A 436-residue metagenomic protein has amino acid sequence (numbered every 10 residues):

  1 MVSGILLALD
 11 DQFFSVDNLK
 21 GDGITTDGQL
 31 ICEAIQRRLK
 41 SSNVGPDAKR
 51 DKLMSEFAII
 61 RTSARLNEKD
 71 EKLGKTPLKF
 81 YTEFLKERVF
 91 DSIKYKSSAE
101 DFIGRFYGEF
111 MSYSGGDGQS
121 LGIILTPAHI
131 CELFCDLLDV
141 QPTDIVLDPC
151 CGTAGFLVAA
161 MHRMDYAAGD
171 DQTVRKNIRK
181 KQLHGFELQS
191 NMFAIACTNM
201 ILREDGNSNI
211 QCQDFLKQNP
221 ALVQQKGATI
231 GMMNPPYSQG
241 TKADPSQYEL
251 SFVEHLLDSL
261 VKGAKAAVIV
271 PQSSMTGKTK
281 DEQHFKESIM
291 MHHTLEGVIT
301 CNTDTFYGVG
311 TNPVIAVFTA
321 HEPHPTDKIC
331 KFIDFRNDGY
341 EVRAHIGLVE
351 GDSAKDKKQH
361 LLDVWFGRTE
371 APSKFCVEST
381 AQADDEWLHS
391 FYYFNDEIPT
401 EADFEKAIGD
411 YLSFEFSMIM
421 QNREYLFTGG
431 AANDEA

Functional and structural regions predicted by a protein language model:
M1-G4, E100-G104, G108, A128 (+5 more regions): Non-catalytic, well-ordered alpha-helical scaffold segments
S3-S114: Long recognition/docking surfaces used for binding and targeting
D11-Q12, M111, G115, D165 (+5 more regions): Non-catalytic alpha-helical coupling and interface elements of nucleotide-dependent molecular machines and regulators
T25-A34, F102, V174-L183, K328-I329: Glycine-rich, flexible loop segments associated with nucleotide phosphate handling
K52, C212, T300-T303: A generic structural motif
G74-F156, A160: Compact, aliphatic and Gly/Pro-tolerant "microcore" segments centered on a short helix or tight beta-hairpin and their
S120-I230, S238-G240, S246, L250 (+2 more regions): Conserved S-adenosyl-L-methionine
Q224-Q225, I230-A436: A conserved structural/catalytic subdomain of Rossmann-like adenosyl-cofactor enzymes
